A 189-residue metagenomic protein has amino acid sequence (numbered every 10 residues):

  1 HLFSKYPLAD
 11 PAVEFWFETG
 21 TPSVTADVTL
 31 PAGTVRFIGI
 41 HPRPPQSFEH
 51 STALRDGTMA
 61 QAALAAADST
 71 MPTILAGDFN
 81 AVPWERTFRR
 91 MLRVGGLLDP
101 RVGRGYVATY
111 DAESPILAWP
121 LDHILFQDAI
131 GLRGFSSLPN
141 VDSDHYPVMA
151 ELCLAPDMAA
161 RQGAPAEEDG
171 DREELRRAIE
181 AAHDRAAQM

Functional and structural regions predicted by a protein language model:
H1-A186: Soluble catalytic domains of enzymes that build or remodel membrane lipids, polysaccharides, and related
